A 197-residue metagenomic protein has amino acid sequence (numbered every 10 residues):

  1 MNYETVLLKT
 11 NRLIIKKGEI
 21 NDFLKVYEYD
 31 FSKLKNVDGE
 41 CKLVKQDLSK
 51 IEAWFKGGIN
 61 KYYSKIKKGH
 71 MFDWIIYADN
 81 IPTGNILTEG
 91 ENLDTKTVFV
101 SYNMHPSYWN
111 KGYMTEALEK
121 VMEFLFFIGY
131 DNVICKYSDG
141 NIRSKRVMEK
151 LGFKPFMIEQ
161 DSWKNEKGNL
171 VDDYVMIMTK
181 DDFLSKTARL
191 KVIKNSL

Functional and structural regions predicted by a protein language model:
M1-V37, D73-L197: Acyl-donor (CoA/ACP) binding surface of acyl/acetyltransferases
K17, L43-K45, E52, S64 (+2 more regions): Alpha-helical interaction segments
L34-N60: Conserved GNAT-fold acetyl-CoA-binding loop/helix
C41-I51, K68-D73, N169-V175: Glycine-rich, flexible loop segments associated with nucleotide phosphate handling
G58-I75, G84: A short helix-loop-beta-strand connector motif used in the catalytic cores of GNAT acetyltransferases and, in some
